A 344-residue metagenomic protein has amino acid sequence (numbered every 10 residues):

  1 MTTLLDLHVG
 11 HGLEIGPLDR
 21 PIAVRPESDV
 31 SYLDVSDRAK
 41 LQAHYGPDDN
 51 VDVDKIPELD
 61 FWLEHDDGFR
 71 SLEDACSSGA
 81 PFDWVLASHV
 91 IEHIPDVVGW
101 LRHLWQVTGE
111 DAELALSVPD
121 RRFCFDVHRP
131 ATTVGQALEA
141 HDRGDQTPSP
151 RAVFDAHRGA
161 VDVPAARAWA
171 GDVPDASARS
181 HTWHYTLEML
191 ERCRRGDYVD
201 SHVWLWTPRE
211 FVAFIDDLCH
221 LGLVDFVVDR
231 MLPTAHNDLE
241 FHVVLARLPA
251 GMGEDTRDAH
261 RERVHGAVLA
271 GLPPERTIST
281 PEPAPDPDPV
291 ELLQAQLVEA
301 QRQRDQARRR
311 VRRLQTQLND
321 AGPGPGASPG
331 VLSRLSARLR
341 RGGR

Functional and structural regions predicted by a protein language model:
L7-I22: Conserved class I S-adenosyl-L-methionine
D19-E27, Q42: Short loop/helix-cap segments at secondary-structure boundaries that form the rim of catalytic
V30-V35: Conserved SAM-binding motif I beta-strand of class I
Y45, N50-D67, L72-S78, G99 (+2 more regions): S-adenosyl-L-methionine-dependent methyltransferase catalytic module, highlighting the catalytic core
V85-L86: Hydrophobic beta-strand segment of the Class I
H89, H93: Histidine-centered divalent metal-coordination motifs
I94-P95, T108-G109: Helix-to-beta-strand junctions that scaffold the AdoMet/dcAdoMet cofactor pocket in Class I SAM-dependent enzymes
A259-R344: Boundary detector for helix-to-coil junctions that initiate low-complexity/charged tails
